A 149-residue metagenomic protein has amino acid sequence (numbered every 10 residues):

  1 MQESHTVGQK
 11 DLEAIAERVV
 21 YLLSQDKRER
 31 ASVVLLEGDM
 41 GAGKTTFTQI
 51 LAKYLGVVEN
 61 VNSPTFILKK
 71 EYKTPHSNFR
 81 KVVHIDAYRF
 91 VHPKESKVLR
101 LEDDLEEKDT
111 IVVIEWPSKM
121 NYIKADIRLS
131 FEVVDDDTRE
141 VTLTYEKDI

Functional and structural regions predicted by a protein language model:
M1-L23: N-terminal pre-Walker A segment at the start of P-loop NTPase domains
L22-A31: Phosphate-binding P-loop
V34-L36: Hydrophobic anchor at the beta1->P-loop junction of P-loop NTPases
D39: P-loop (Walker A) phosphate-binding loop of NTP-binding proteins
K44: Conserved lysine of the Walker
K53, H92-I149: Short phosphate-coordinating micro-motif centered on Lys-Gly-acidic
V57-Y72: Short beta-strand-centered segment that lines the nucleotide-binding/catalytic pocket of NTP-utilizing
